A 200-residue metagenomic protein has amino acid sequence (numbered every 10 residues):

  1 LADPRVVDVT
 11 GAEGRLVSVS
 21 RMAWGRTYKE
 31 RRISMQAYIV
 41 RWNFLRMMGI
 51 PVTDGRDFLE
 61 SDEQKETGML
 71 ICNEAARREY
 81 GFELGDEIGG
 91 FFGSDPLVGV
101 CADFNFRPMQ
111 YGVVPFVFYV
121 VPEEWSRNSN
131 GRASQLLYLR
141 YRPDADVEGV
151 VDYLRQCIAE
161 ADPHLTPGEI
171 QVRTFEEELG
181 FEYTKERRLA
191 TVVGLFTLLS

Functional and structural regions predicted by a protein language model:
A2-K185: Mid-to-C-terminal secondary-structure elements that act as membrane-proximal/extracytoplasmic interface segments
E186-S200: Hydrophobic alpha-helical transmembrane segments of multi-pass inner-membrane transport and secretion
